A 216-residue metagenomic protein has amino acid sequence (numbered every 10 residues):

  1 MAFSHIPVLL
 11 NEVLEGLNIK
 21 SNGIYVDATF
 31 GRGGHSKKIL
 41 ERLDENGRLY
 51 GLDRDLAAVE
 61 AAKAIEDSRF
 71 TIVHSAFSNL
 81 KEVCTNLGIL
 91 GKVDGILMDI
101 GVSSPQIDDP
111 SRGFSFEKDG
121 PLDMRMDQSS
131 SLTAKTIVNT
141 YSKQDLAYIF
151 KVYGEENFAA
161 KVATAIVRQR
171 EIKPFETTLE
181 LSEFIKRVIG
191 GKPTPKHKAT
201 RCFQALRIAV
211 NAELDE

Functional and structural regions predicted by a protein language model:
M1-E216: S-adenosyl-L-methionine-dependent methyltransferase catalytic core, i.e., the SAM/SAH-binding region
